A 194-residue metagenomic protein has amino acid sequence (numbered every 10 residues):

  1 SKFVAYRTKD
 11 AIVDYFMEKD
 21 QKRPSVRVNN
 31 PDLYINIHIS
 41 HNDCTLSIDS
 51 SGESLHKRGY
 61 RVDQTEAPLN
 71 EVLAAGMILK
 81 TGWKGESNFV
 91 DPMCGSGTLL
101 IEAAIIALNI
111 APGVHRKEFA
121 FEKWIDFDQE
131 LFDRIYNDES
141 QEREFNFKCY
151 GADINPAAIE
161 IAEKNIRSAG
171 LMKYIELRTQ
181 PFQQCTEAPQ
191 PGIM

Functional and structural regions predicted by a protein language model:
S1-E71, I78: Non-catalytic, mostly N-terminal accessory regions of nucleic-acid modification and defense proteins
L69-Q183: Conserved S-adenosyl-L-methionine
Q184-P189: Short conserved loop adjoining the S-adenosyl-L-methionine
P191-M194: Short SAM/SAH-binding signature in class I
